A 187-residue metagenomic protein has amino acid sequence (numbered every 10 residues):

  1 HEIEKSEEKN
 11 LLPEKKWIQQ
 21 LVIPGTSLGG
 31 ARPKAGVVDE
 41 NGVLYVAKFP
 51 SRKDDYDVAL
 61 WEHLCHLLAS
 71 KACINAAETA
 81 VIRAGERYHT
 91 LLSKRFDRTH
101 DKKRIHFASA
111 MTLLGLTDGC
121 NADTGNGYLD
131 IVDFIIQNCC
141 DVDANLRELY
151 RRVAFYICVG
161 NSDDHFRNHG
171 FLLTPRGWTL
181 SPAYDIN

Functional and structural regions predicted by a protein language model:
H1-N187: Phosphate/dinucleotide-binding and metal-coordinating scaffold of catalytic cores in nucleotide-dependent enzymes
